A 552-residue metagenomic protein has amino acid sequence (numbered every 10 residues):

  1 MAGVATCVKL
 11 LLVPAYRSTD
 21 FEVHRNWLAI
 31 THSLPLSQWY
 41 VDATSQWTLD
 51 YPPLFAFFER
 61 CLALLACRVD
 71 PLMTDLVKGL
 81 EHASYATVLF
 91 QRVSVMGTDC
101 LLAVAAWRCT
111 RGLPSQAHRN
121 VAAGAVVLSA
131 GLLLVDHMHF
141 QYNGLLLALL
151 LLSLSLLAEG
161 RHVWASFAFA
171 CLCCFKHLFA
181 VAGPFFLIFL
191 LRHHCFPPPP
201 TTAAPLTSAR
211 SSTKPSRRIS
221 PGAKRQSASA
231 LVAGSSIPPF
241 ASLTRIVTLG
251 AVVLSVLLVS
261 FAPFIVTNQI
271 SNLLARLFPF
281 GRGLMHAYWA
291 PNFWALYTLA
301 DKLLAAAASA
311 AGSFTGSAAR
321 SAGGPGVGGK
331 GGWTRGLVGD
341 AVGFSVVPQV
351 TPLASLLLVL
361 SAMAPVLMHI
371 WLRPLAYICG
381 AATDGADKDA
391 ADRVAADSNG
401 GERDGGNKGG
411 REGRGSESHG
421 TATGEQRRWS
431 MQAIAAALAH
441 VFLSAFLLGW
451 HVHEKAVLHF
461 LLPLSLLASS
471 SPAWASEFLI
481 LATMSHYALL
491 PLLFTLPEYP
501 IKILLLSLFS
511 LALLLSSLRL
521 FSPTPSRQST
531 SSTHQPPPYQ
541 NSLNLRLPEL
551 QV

Functional and structural regions predicted by a protein language model:
M1-P14, R111, R119-N120: Start-transfer (signal-anchor) and selected internal transmembrane alpha helices of multi-pass inner/ER membrane
H24-N26, T31-Q91, A130-L146, S211 (+12 more regions): Membrane-interfacial catalytic/cofactor-binding modules of polytopic membrane enzymes
H82, A105-N120, L156-G160: Transmembrane alpha-helical segments of multipass membrane enzymes and assembly factors that act on membrane-embedded
A105, L145-H162, C195, P463: Specific aromatic-rich, kink-prone transmembrane helix
L113, R119-L132: Transmembrane and membrane-interface helices of multi-pass, inner-membrane envelope-modifying transferases
G131-L134, L152-L156, V163-F186, F442-L448 (+1 more regions): Membrane-interface alpha helices of multi-pass inner-membrane proteins
A158-A170, A209, A230-A233, A386 (+2 more regions): Short hydrophobic alpha-helices at membrane interfaces in multi-pass membrane enzymes
A170-C174, G183-H193, L461-L467: Hydrophobic transmembrane alpha-helices of multi-pass, membrane-embedded glycosylation machinery
